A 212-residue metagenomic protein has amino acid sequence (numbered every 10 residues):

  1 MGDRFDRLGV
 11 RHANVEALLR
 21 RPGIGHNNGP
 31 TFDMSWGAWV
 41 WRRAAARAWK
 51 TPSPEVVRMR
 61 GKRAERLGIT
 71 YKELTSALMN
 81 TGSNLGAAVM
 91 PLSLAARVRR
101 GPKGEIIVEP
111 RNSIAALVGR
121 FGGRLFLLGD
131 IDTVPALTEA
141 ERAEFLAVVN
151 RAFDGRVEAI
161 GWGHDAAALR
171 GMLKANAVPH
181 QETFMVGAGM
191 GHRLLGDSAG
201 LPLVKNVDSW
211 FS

Functional and structural regions predicted by a protein language model:
M1-G37, W41: Eukaryotic charged/polar low-complexity linker/IDR segments
M34-P91: Amphipathic alpha-helical packing elements
V89-F126: Long, compositionally biased
L117-G122, V149-D154, M172-Q181: Flexible, charged surface loops at secondary-structure boundaries
L128-V134, I160-H164, V186-M190: Structural motif
E139-A143, S209: Extended low-complexity, polyampholyte segments enriched in Ser/Thr/Pro and acidic residues
V148-R156, M185, V204: Preference for solvent-exposed, low-hydrophobicity sequence contexts
L169-S212: Extended, charged low-complexity segments that frequently continue into or abut oligomerization scaffolds
